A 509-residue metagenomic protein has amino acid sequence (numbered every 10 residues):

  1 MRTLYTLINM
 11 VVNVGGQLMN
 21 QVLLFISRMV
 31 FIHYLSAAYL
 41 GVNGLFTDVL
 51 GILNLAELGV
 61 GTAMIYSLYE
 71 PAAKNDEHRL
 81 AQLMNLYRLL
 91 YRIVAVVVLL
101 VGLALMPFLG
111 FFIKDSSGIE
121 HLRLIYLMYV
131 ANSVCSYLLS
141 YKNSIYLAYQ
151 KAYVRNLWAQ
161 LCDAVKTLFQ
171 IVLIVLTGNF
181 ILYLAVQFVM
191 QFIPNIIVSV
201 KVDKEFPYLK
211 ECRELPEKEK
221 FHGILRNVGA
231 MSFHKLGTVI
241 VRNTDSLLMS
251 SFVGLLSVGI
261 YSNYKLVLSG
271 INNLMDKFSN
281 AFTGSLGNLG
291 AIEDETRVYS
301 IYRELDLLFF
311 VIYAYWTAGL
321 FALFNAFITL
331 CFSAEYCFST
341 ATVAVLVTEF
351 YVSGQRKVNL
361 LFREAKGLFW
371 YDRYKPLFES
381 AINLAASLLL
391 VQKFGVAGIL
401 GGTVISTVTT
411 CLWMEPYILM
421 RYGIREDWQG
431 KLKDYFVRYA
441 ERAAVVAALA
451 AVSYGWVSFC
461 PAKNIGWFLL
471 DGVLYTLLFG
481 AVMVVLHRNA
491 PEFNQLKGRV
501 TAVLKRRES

Functional and structural regions predicted by a protein language model:
M1-L24, H78-N85, E120-L122, V198 (+5 more regions): N-terminal membrane topogenesis motif
M1-T6, I181, I196-N243, L247 (+2 more regions): Interhelical loop/hinge segments that connect adjacent transmembrane helices in multipass membrane
T3-L7, S133-L161, L176, I181 (+1 more regions): Membrane-interface junctions at transmembrane-helix termini in multi-pass inner-membrane proteins
L4-Y69, L99-L103, N132, T167 (+3 more regions): Signature of the first transmembrane helix
I32-Y39, Y153, A164-N195, T340 (+6 more regions): Membrane-interface helix-loop junctions in multi-pass transport and translocation proteins
L58-K74, L147-A148, F206-K210, Y264 (+3 more regions): Helix-loop junctions and terminal segments of transmembrane helices in multi-pass membrane transport/translocation
L90-G237, R242-N243: Hydrophobic transmembrane helix module of multi-pass membrane transport proteins
I424-G430, A451-S509: Membrane-proximal transmembrane or re-entrant/amphipathic helices at the cytosolic face
